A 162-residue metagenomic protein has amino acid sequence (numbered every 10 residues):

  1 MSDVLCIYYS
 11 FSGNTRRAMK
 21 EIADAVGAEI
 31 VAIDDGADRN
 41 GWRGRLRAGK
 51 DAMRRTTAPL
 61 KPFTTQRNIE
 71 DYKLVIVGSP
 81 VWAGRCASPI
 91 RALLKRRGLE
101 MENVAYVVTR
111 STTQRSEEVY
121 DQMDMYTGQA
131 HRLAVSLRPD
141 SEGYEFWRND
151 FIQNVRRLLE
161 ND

Functional and structural regions predicted by a protein language model:
M1-V77, G84-C86, R91, K95 (+1 more regions): N-terminal beta1-alpha1-beta2 submodule of the flavodoxin-like/Rossmannoid cofactor-binding fold
R39-R43, E117, E142-Y144: Short, charged, surface-exposed secondary-structure boundary motifs
I69-E70, K95-E102, Y126-G128: Short, conserved loop/helix-junction motifs that constitute active-site signature segments in enzyme catalytic cores
V77-G78, Y106: Redox-cofactor binding/interface segments in oxidoreductases and associated redox assembly factors
L99-V108, R132: Short, acidic/small-residue loops that bind anionic groups at enzyme active sites
V108-Q114, P139: Short beta-alpha junction loops
E117-T127: Short, aromatic/basic amphipathic alpha-helical patches
H131-D162: Glycine-rich phosphate/pyrophosphate-binding loop and the adjoining helix
